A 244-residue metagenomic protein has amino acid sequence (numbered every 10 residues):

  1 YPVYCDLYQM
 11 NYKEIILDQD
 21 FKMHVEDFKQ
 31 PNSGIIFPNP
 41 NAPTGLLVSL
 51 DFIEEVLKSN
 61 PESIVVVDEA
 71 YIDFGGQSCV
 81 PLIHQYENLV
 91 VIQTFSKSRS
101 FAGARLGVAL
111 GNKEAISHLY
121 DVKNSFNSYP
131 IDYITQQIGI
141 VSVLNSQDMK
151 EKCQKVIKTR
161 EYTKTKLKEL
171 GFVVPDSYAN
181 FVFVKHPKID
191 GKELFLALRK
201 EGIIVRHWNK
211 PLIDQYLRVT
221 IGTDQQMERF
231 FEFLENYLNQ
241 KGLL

Functional and structural regions predicted by a protein language model:
Y1-M10: Substrate-binding/gating loop at the entrance of the active-site cleft, primarily in PLP-dependent aminotransferase-like
K13-D73: Active-site phosphate-binding strand-loop segment of PLP-dependent enzymes
E14-Q19, Q93, W208-N209: Short beta->alpha connector loops at strand-helix junctions that form conserved, small/polar/Pro-enriched
D51, A197-E201, K210-L244: PLP-dependent enzyme catalytic core of the Aspartate aminotransferase-like
N88-K168, F172-P175: PLP-dependent aminotransferase class I/II
G103, Y178, L212-Q215: Short acidic/glycine-enriched loop/turn segments that link adjacent beta-strands
I157, E169-E201, L217: Conserved PLP-binding catalytic core of the aspartate aminotransferase-like
